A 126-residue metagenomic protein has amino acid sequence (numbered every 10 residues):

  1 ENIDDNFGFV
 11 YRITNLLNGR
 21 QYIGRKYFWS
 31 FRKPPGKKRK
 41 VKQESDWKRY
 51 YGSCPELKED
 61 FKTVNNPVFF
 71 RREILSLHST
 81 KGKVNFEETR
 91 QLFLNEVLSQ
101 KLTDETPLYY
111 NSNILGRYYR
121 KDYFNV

Functional and structural regions predicted by a protein language model:
E1-V126: Structure-specific nucleic-acid interaction/processing domains
